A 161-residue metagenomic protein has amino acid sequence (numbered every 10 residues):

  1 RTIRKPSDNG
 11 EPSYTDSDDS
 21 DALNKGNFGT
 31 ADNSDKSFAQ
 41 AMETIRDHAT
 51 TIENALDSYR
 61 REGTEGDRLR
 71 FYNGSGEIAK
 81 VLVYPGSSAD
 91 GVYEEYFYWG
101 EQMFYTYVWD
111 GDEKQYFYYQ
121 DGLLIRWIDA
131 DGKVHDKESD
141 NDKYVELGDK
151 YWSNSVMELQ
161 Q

Functional and structural regions predicted by a protein language model:
R1-S20: Short, low-complexity, disordered segments immediately C-terminal to signal peptides in bacterial exported proteins
T2-K5, R61-E62, F71: Positively charged, low-complexity intrinsically disordered regions
Y14-D67, E113-Q161: Long terminal segments
R68-E113: Mature extracytoplasmic domains of secretory-pathway proteins
